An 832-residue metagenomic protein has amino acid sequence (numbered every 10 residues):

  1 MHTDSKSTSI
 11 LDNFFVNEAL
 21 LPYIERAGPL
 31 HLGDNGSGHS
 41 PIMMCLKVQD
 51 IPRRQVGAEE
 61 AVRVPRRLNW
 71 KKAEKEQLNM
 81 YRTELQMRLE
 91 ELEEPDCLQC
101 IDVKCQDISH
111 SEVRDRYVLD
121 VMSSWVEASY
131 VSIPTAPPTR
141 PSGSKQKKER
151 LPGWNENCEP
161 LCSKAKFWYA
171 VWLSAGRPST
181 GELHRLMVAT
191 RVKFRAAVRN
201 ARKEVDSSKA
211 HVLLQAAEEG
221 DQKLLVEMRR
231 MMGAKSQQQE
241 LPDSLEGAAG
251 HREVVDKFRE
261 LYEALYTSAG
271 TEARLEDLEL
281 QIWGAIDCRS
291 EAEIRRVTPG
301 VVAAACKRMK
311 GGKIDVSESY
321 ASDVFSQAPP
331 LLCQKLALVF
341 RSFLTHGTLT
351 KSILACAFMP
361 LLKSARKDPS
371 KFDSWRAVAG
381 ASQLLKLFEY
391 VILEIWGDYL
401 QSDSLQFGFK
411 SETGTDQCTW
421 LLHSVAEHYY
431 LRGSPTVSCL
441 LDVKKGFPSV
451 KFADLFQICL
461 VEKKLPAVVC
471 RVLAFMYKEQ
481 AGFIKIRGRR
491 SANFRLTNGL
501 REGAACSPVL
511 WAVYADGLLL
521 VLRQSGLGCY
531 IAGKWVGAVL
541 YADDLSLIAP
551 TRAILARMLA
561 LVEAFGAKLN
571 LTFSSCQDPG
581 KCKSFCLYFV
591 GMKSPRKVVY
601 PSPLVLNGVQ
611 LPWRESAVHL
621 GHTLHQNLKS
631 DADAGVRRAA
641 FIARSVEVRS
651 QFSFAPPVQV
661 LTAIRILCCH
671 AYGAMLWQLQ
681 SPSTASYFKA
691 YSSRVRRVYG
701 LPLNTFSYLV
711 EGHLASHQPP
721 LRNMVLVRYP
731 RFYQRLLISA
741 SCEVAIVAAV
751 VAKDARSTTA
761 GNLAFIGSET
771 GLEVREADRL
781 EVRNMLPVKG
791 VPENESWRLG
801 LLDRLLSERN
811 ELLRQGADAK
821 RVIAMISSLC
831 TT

Functional and structural regions predicted by a protein language model:
M1-S9, F14-N17, A292, S574-E615: Short, conserved micro-motifs composed of acidic
S7-S9, E18-Q146, R638, R644-S645: Surface polyanion/phosphate-binding segment centered on an Asp-His-Pro turn
L11, K47-I51, L119-L151, F167 (+4 more regions): Basic/polar low-complexity segments
C45, V171-S174, E219-D373, L387 (+6 more regions): Surface-exposed loop/turn segments and immediately adjacent short secondary-structure elements within folded domains
P134-P141, K147, K410, Y541-D543 (+2 more regions): Non-catalytic, peripheral interaction segments enriched in hydrophobic/basic residues
G270-A303, T348, A357, E394-S449 (+6 more regions): Active-site-proximal segment of RNA-dependent polymerases
V443-M558: Conserved polymerase palm-domain catalytic core
C668, Y687-Y691, Y699-T831: Extended C-terminal regions of large enzymes
